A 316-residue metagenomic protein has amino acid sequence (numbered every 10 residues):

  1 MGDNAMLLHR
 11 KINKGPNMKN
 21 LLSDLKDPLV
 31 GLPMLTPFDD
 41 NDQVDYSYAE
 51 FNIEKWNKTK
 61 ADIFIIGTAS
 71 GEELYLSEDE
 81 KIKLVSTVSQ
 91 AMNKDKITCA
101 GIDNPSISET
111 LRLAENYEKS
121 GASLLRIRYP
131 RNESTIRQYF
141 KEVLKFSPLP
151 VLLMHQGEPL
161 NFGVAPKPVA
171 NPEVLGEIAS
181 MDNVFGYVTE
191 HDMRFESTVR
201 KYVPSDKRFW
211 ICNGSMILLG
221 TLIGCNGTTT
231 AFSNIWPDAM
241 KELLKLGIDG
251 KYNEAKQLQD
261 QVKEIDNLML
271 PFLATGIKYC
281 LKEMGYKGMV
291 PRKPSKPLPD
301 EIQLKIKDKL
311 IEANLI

Functional and structural regions predicted by a protein language model:
G2-N17: Short, Lys/Arg-enriched N-terminal segments with co-localized hydrophobic residues within the first ~10-30 amino acids
N17, L21, L29-P37, T59-A61 (+3 more regions): C-terminal alpha-helical cap/extension of soluble enzyme domains
K19-V169: Active-site beta->alpha loop and helix N-cap motifs at the rims of alpha/beta catalytic domains
D42, W56, V88, V143 (+5 more regions): Conserved, mostly hydrophobic/aromatic
A49, V85, T110, E196 (+2 more regions): A general structural signal for well-ordered alpha-helical segments in protein cores
Q90-K96, S120-G121, S147-L149, A179-N183 (+3 more regions): Short helix-capping segments at alpha-helix termini
H155-L270: Catalytic alpha/beta core domains of metabolic enzymes, predominantly
